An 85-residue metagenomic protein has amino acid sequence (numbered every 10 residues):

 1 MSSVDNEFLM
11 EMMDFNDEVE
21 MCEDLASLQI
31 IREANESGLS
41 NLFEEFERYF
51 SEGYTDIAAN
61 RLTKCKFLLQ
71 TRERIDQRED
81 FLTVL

Functional and structural regions predicted by a protein language model:
M1-L85: C-terminal accessory/regulatory regions appended to core domains
